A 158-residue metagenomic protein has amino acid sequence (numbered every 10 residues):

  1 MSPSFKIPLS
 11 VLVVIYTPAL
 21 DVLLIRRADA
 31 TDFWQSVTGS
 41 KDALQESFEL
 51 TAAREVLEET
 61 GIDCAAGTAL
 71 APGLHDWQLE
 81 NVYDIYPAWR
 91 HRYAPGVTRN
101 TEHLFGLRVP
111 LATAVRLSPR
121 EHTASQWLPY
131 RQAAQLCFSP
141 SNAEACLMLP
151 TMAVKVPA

Functional and structural regions predicted by a protein language model:
M1-V22, L44: Conserved N-terminal beta-strand and adjoining loop/helix that marks the start of the Nudix/MutT-like hydrolase domain
K6-P8, T17, R99-N100, R120-H122: A generic fold-level signal
I15, R26, G106-R108: Short, well-ordered beta-strand micro-motif
T17-A65, L70-A71: Conserved Nudix-box catalytic region and its N-terminal flanking loop in Nudix hydrolases and closely related
Q35, R99, W127: Short aromatic/basic micro-patch
H75-A114: Active-site-adjacent beta-strand/loop module that shapes the phosphate/pyrophosphate-binding cleft
E102-L147: NUDIX/MutT-family hydrolases
T151-A158: Generic C-terminal helix-cap and adjacent flexible tail
